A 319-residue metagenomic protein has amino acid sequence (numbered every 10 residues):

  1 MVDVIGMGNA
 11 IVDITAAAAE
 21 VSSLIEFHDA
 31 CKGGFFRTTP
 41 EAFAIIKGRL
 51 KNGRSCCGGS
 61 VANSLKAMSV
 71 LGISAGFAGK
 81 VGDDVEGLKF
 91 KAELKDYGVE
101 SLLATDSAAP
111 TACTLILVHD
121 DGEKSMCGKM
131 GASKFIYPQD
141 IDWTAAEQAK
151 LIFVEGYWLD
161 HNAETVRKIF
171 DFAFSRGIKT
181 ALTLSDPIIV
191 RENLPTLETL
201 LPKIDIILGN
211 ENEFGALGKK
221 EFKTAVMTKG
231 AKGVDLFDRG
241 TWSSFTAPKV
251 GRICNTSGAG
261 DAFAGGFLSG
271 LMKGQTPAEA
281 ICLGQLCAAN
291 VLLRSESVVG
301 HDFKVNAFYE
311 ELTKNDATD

Functional and structural regions predicted by a protein language model:
M1-G76: Glycine-rich phosphate/adenosyl-contacting loop at the front of the ribokinase-like
M1-I11, A16, L24, A30 (+1 more regions): Conserved phosphate-binding/catalytic region of the ribokinase-like
A75, S101, T180-A181: Hydrophobic beta-strand scaffold residues
E93-A109: A glycine-rich helix N-cap at a beta->alpha junction
L102-D106, I116-G156: Conserved phosphate-binding/catalytic loop of the ribokinase/pfkB sugar-kinase fold
C113-L117, S125, G233-F237: Short beta-strand scaffold segments in enzyme catalytic cores
L151-K220, T224, K232-V234: Conserved beta-alpha-beta core of the PfkB/ribokinase-like small-molecule kinase fold
